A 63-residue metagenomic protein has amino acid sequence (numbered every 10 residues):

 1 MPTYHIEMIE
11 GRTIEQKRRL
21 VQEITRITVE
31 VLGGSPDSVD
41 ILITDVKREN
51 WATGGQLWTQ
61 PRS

Functional and structural regions predicted by a protein language model:
P2-S63: A domain-level signal for the structural core that forms small-molecule/cofactor-binding pockets and catalytic centers
